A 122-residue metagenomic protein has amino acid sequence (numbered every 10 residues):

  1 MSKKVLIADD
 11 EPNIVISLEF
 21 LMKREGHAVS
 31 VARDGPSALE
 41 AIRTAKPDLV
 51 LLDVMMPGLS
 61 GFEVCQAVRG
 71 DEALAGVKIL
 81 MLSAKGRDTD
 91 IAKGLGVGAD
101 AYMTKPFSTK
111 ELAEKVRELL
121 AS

Functional and structural regions predicted by a protein language model:
G26-R33, A41: Short hydrophobic/Thr-rich beta-strand motif most characteristic of the beta2 strand and flanking loop of CheY-like
A32-P36, I91: Conserved Asp/Asn-Gly motif in the active-site loop of CheY-like receiver
A45-L51: Active-site beta3 strand of CheY-like receiver
M56: Receiver (REC) domain active-site loop signature in two-component systems and cognate sites in sensor histidine kinases
F107-V116: C-terminal output helix
